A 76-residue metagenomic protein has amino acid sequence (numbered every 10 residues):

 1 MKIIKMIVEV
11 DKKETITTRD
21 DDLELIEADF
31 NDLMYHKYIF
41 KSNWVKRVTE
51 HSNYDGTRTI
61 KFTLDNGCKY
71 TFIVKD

Functional and structural regions predicted by a protein language model:
M1-K2, D55: Short, surface-exposed loop and linker segments with low hydrophobicity and enrichment for Pro/Ser/Thr
K2-D11: Short aromatic-glycine-(Arg/Gly/Cys) micro-motifs in beta-strand/loop hairpins
T17-K69: Acidic, low-complexity, intrinsically disordered interaction modules
Y70-D76: Extended Gly/Ser/Thr-rich low-complexity repeat segments, especially those forming or decorating extracellular
